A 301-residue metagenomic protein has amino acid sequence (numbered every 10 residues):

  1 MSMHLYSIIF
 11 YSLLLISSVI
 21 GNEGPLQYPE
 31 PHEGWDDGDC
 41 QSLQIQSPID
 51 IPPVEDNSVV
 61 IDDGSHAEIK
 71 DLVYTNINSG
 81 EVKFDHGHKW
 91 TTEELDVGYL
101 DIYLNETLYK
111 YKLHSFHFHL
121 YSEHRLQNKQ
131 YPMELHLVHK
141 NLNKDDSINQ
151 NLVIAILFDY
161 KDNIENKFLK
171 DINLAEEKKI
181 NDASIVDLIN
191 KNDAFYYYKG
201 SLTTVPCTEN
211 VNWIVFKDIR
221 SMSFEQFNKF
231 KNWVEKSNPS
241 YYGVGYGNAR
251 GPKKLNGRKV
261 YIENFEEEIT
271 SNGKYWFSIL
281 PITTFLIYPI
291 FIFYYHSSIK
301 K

Functional and structural regions predicted by a protein language model:
M1-Y11: Classical eukaryotic N-terminal signal peptides for Sec-dependent ER targeting/secretion, especially the positively
S17-K301: Alpha-carbonic anhydrase
